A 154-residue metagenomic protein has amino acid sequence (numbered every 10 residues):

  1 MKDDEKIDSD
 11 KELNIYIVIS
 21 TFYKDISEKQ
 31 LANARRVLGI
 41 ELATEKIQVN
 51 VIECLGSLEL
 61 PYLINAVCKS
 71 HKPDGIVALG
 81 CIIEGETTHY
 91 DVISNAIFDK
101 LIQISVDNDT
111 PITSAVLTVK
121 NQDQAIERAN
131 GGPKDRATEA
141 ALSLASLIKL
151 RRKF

Functional and structural regions predicted by a protein language model:
E5-D8, N108-Q124: Mobile beta-alpha loop/short-helix "lid" or hinge segments that flank ligand
E5-V51: Glycine-rich phosphate/diphosphate-binding loop of Rossmann-like nucleotide-binding domains
F22, C81-I82, L117-N121: Short, ordered loop/turn segments at secondary-structure junctions
I40-S70: Active-site rim loops that border cofactor/substrate pockets in soluble metabolic enzymes
V51, G75-L79, P111-L117: Short beta-strand segments at enzyme active-site cores
E59-L101, S105: Glycine-rich phosphate-binding loop
K120-K134: Phosphate-binding/catalytic loops
P133-F154: A charged, well-structured terminal subsegment
